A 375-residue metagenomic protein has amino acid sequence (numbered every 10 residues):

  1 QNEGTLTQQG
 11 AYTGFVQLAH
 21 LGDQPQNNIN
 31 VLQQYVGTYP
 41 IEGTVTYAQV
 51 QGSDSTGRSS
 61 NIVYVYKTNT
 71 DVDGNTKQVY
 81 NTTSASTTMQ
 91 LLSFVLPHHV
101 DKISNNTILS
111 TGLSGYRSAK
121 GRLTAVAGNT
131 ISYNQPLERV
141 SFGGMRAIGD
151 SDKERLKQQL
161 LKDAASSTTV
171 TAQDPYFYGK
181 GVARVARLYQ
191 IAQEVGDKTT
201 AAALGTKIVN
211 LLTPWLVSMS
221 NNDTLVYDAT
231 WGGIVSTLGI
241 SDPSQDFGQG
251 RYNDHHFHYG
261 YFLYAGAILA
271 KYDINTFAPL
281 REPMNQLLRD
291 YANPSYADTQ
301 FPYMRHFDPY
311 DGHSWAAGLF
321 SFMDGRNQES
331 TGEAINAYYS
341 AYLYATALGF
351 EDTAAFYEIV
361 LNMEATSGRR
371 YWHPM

Functional and structural regions predicted by a protein language model:
Q1-H256, P294-H313, A317-G318, M323 (+1 more regions): Ser/Thr/Asn(+Pro)-rich, low-complexity disordered segments
T171-A192, Q249-L288, S330-Y338: Aromatic-rich carbohydrate-recognition surfaces in CAZymes
N327: Substrate-binding surface in catalytic domains of secreted glycosidases
